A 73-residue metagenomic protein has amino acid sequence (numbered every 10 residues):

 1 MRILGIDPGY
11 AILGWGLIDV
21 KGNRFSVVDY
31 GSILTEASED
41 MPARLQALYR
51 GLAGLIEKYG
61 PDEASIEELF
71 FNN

Functional and structural regions predicted by a protein language model:
M1-N73: Phosphate- and other anionic-substrate recognition elements at nucleic-acid/protein interfaces
